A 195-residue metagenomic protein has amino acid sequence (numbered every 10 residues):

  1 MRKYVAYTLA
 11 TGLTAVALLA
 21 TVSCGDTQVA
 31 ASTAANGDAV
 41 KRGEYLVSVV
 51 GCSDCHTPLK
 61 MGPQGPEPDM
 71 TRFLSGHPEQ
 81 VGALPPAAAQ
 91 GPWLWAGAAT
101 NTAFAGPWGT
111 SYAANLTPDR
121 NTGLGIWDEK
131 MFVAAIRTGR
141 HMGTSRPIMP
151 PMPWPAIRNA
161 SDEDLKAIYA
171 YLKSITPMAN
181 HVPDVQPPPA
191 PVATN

Functional and structural regions predicted by a protein language model:
M1-G12: Bacterial N-terminal signal peptides that target proteins for export
A20-S23: C-terminal motif of bacterial Sec signal peptides marking the signal peptidase cleavage site
Q28-S48, K60-Q64, G82, A87 (+1 more regions): Electrostatic cytochrome c docking/interface patches
G43, V49-L59, F132, I168 (+1 more regions): The canonical Cys-X-X-Cys-His
D54-T57, T144-M149, A179-Q186: Surface-exposed patches in mature extracellular/periplasmic domains of secreted proteins
M61-A134, I148-S161, P191-N195: Gly/Gly-Pro-rich "capping" loops immediately C-terminal to redox-active cysteine motifs in periplasmic/lumenal
I126-M142, W154-P183: C-terminal capping alpha-helices of c-type cytochrome domains
